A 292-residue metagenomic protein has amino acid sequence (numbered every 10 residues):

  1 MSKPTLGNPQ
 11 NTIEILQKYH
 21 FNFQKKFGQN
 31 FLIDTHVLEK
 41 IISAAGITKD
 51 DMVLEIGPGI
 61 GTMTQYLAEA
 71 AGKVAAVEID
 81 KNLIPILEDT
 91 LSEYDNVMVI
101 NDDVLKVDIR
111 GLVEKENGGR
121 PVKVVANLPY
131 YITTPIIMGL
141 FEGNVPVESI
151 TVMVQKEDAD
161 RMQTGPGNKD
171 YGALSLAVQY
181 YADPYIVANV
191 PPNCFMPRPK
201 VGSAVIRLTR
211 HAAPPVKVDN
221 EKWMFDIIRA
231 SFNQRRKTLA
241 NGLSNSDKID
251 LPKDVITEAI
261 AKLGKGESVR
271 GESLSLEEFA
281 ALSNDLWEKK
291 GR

Functional and structural regions predicted by a protein language model:
M1-D226, A230, E272, A281-R292: Catalytic cores of RNA-modifying enzymes
G119-K123, D254-A259: Glycine-rich, flexible loop segments associated with nucleotide phosphate handling
A204, L208-R210, V216-E258, G266 (+1 more regions): An accessory alpha-helical subdomain
V269: Interfaces that engage single-stranded nucleic acids at replication/repair/recombination sites
